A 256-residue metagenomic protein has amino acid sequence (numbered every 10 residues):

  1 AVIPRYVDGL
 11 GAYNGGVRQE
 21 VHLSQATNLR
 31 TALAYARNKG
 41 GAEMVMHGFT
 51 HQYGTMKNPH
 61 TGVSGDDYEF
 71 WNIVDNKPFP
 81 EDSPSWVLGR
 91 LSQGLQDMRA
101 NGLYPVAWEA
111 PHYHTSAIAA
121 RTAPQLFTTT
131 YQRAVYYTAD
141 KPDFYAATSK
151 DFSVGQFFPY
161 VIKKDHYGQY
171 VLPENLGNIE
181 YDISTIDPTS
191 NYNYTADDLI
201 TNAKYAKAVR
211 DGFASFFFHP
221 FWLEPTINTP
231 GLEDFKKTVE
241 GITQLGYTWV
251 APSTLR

Functional and structural regions predicted by a protein language model:
A1-I118, L176, F216-W222: Metal-dependent polysaccharide deacetylase catalytic core of the NodB/CE4 family, i.e., the active-site-bearing domain
V2, R99-N101, F127-S149, R210-R256: C-terminal domain-boundary segment and adjacent tail
L23-A26, E81-L88, Y192-A196, T229-L232 (+1 more regions): Non-membrane alpha-helical structural segments and their capping/turn regions in soluble enzymes
L29-A34, L91-L95, A120, I200-A203 (+1 more regions): Generic structural signal for well-ordered alpha-helices, preferentially at hydrophobic/aromatic core positions
Y35-K39, K163-H166, K207-R210: Extracellular/periplasmic catalytic domains that process cell-envelope and extracellular macromolecules
A42, Q169, Y247: Short, conserved active-site loop motifs that form the nucleotide-linked donor/cofactor pocket
P124-T185: His/Asp/Glu-enriched short active-site or ligand-binding loop at hydrolase and phosphoryl-transfer sites
N193-V209: A short, acidic, amphipathic alpha-helical segment used as a generic capping/interface helix at domain edges
